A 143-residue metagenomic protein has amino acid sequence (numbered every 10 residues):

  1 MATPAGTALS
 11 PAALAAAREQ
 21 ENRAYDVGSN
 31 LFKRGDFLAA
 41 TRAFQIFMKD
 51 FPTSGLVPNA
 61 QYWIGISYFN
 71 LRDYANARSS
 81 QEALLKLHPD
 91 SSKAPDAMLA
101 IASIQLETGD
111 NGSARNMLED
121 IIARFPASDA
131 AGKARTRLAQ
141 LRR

Functional and structural regions predicted by a protein language model:
M1-V27, L31: Acidic, proline-/serine-/threonine-rich low-complexity intrinsically disordered segments
D50-L56, L87-K93, A123-G132: Short solvent-exposed coil/turn linkers within tandem alpha-helical repeat scaffolds
